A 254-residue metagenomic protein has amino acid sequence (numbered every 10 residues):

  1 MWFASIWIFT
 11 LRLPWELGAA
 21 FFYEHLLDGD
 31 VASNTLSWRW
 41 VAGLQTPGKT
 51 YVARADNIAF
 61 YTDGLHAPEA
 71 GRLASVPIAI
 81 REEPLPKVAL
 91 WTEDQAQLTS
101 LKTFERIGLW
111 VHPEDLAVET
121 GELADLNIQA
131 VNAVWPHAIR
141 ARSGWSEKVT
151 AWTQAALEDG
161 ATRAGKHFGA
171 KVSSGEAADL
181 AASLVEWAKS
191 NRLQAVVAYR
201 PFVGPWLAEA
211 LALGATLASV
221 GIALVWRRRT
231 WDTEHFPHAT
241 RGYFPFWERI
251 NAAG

Functional and structural regions predicted by a protein language model:
M1-A96, L101-R106: Active-site-proximal binding-pocket segments
E24-L27, S33-N34, L85-G254: Trp/Phe/Arg-rich N-terminal binding region typifying the photolyase-homology
